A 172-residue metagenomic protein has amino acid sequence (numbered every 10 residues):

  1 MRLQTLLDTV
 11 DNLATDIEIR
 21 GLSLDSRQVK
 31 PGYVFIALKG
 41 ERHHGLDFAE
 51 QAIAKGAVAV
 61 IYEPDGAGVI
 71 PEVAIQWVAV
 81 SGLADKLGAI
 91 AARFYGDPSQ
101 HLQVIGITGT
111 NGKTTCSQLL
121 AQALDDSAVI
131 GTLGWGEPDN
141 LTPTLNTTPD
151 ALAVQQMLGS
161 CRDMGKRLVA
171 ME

Functional and structural regions predicted by a protein language model:
M1-A89: N-terminal leader/targeting and accessory segments in enzymes
L6-L7, H44-A49, W77, T110-L119 (+1 more regions): Short, mixed-charge, low-aromatic patches
V60-E63, L168-E172: Short beta-strand segments at enzyme active-site cores
K86-M171: Phosphate-binding loop of NTP-binding sites
